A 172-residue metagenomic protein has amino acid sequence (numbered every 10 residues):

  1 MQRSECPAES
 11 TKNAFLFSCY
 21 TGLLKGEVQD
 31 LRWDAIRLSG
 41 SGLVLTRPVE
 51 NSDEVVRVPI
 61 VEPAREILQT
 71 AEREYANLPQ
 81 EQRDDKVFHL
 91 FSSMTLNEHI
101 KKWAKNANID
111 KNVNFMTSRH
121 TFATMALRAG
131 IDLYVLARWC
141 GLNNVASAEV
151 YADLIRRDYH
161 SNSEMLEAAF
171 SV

Functional and structural regions predicted by a protein language model:
M1-K25, Q29: Basic, Lys/Arg- and aromatic-enriched nucleic-acid-binding interface segment
R3, V56-P59, E66, T70 (+2 more regions): DNA/chromatin major-groove-contacting recognition/catalytic segments
S10-K12, L90-M94, D110-A129: Short basic/aromatic active-site micro-motif
A14, S18, A71, A104 (+1 more regions): Short helix-to-turn junction characteristic of helix-turn-helix DNA-binding domains, especially the helix
T21, D30-T70: Conserved tyrosine-mediated DNA breakage-rejoining catalytic core shared by Y-recombinases
A35-G42, D110-N112, I131-Y151: Short, polar N-cap/turn motifs at the start of nucleic acid-interacting alpha helices
V49-D53, S93, C140-M165: Catalytic-site neighborhood detector that most strongly recognizes the C-terminal catalytic loop/helix of tyrosine
E50-Q69, E81-K102: C-terminal catalytic core of Y-nucleophile DNA break-rejoin enzymes
